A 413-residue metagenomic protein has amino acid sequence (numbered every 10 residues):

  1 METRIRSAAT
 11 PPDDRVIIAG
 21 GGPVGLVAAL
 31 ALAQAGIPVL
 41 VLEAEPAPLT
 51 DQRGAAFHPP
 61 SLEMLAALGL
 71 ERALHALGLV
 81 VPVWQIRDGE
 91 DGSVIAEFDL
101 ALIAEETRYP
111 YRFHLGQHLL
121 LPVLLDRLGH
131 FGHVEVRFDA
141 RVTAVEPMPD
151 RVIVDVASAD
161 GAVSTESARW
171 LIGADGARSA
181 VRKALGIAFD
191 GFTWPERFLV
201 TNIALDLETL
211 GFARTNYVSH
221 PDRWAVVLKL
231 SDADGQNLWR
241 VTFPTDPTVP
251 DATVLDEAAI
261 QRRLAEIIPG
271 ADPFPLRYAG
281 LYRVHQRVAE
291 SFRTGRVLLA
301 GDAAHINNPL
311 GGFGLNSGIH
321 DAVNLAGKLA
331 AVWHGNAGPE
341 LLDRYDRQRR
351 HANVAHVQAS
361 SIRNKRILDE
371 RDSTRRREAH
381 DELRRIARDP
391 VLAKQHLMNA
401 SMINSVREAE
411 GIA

Functional and structural regions predicted by a protein language model:
E2-D13, K328-A413: C-terminal helical "tail/cap" subdomain of flavin- and related membrane-associated enzymes
A8-V24: Beta1/beta-strand and adjacent pyrophosphate-binding region of the FAD-binding site in flavoprotein oxidoreductases
A19-P38, L42, L124, G173 (+2 more regions): Conserved mid-domain beta->alpha element of the FAD-binding
E45: Residues in the short beta-alpha loop(s) of Rossmann-like NAD(P)-binding domains
R53, H58-R127, V357: Active-site-adjacent segment of FAD-dependent monooxygenases/related oxidoreductases
D126, P149-R151, W170, A174-V284: Conserved FAD-binding catalytic core of PHBH/FMO-like flavoproteins
F138-V152: A conserved short coil-to-beta-strand element within the FAD-binding core of flavoproteins
D160-W170: Core beta-strand elements of the Rossmann-like FAD/NAD(P) dinucleotide-binding domain in flavoenzyme oxidoreductases
